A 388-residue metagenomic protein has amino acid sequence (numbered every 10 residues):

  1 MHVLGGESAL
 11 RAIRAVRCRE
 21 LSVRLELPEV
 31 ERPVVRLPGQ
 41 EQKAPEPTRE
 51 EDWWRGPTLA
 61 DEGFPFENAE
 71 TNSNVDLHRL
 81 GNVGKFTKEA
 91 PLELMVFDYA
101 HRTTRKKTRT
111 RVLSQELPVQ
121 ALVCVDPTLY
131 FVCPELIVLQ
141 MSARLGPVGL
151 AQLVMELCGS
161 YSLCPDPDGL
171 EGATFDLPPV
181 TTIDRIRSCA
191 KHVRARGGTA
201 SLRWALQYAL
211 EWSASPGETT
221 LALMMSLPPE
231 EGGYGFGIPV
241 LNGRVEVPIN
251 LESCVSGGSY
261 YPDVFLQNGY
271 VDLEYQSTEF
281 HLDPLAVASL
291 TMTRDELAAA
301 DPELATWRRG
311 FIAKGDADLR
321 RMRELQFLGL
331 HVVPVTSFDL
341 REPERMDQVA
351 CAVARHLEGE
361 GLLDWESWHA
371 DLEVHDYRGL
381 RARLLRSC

Functional and structural regions predicted by a protein language model:
M1-G198, G217, E358, D364-C388: Short gly/ser-rich loop at a beta-strand->alpha-helix junction or flexible surface loop bordering the NTP-binding
A173-C388: Surface segments flanking catalytic/ligand-binding clefts of nucleic-acid enzymes
